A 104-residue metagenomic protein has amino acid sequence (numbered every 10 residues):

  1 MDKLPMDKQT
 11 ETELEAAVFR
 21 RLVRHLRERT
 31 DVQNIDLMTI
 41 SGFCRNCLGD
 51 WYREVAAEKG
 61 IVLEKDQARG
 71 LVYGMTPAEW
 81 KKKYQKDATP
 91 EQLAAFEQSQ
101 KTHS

Functional and structural regions predicted by a protein language model:
D2-S104: Domain-level signature for proteins that mediate thiol-based redox and metal-cofactor handling
